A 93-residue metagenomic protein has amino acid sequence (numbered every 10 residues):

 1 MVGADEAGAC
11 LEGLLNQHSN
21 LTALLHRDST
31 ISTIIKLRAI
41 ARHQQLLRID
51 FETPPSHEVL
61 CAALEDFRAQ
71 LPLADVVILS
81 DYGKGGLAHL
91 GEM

Functional and structural regions predicted by a protein language model:
M1-M93: Ribokinase/PfkB-type carbohydrate-kinase core domain
